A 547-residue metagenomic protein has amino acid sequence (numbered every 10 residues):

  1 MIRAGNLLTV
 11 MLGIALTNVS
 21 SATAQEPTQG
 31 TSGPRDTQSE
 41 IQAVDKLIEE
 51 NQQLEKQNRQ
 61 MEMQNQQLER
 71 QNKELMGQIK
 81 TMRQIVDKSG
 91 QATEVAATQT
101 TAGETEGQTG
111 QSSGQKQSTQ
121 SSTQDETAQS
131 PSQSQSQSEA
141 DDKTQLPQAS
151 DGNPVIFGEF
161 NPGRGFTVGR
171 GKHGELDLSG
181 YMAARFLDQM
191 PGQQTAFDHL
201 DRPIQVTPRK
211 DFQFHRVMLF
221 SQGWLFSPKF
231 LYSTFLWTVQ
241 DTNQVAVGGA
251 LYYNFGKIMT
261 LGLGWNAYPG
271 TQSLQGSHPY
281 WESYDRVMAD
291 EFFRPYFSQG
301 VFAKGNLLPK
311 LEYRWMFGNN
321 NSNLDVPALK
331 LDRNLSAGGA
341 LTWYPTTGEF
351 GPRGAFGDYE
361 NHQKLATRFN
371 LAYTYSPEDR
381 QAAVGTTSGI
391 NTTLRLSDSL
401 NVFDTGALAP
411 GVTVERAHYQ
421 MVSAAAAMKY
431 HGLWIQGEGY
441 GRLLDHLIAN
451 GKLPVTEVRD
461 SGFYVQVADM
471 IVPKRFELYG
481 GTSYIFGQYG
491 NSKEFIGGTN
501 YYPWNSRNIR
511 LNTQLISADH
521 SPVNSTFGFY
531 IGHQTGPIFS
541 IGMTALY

Functional and structural regions predicted by a protein language model:
M1-T9: Bacterial N-terminal signal peptides that target proteins for export
T9-N18: Bacterial N-terminal signal peptides
A15, V86, F235, I541-Y547: C-terminal alpha-helix/helix-terminus motif
A22-A183, M190, K310, W343 (+2 more regions): N-terminal periplasmic/intermembrane-space "pro-region" immediately following the signal or transit peptide
A140-H173, F230, W237-Q244, G248 (+4 more regions): Short, charged N-terminal helix-start/capping segments
G163-N323, P327-E349, A355, Y359-N361 (+4 more regions): Outer membrane beta-barrel
Q363-Y547: Outer-membrane beta-barrel pore domains
